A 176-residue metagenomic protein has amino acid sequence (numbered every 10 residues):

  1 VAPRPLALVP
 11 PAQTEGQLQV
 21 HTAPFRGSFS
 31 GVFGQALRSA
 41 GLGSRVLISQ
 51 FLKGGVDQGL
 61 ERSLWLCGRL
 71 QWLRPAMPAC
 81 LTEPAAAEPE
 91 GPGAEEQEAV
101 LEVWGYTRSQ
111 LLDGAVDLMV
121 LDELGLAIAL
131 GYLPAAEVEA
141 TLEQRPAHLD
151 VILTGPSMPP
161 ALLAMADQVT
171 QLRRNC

Functional and structural regions predicted by a protein language model:
V1-Q17: Extreme N-terminal, non-catalytic leader segments that precede Walker-type/kinase nucleotide-binding cores
A2-R4, V100-G105, V151-T154: Short gly/ser/thr-rich secondary-structure transition/capping motifs
T14-L111: Conserved P-loop
Q17-H21, V46, D117-L121, L149-L153: Generic beta-sheet signal
A23-F25, F51, D122-L124, G155-P156: Fold-independent oxyanion-binding glycine-rich loops and adjacent beta-strand/coil segments at enzyme active sites
A85-Q144: Phosphate-binding/switch loop-helix module in NTP-utilizing enzymes
Q110, L124-C176: Replace "adjacent to P-loop NTPase cores in ATP/GTP-dependent enzymes" with "adjacent to NTP-binding cores
